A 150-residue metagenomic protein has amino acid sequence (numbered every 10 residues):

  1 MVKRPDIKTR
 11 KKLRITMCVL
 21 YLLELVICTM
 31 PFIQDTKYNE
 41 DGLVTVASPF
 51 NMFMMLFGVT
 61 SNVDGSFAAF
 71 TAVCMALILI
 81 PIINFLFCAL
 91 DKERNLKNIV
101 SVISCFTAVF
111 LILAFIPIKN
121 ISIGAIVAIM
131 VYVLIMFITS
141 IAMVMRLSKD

Functional and structural regions predicted by a protein language model:
P5-T9, F87-L96, L134-D150: Cytosolic juxtamembrane helix at the C-terminal end of the final transmembrane segment
I7, L13-T16, L20-M75: Hydrophobic transmembrane helix segments
R14-Y21, C74, I78, S101-A108 (+1 more regions): Residues within membrane-spanning alpha-helices of integral membrane proteins, especially the hydrophobic core/packing
E24-F32, N84-C88, F110-F115, I138-A142: Membrane-embedded alpha-helices of multi-pass membrane proteins, especially ion channels and transporters
S61-F70, R94-N95, I116-I126: Membrane-helix interface and helix-disruption motif detector
G65-A108: Loop-to-transmembrane helix junctions at the membrane interface
F106-D150: Alpha-helical transmembrane segments of multi-pass integral membrane proteins, characterized by long hydrophobic
